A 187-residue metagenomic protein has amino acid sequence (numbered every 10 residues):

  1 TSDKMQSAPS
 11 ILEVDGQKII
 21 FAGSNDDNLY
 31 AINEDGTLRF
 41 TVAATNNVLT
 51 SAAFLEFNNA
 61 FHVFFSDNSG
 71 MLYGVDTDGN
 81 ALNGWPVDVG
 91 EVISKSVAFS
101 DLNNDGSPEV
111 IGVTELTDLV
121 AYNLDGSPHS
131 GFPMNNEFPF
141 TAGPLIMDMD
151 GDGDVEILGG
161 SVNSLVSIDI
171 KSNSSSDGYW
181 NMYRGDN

Functional and structural regions predicted by a protein language model:
T1-N187: Extracytoplasmic/lumenal domain signature
